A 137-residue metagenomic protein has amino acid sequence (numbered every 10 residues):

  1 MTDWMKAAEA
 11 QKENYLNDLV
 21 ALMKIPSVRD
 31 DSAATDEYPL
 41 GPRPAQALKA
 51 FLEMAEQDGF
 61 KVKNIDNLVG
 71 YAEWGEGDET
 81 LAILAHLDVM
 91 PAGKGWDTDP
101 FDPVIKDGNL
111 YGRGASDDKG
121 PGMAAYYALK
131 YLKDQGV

Functional and structural regions predicted by a protein language model:
T2-A115, K119, L132-V137: Acidic/His- and Gly-rich active-site-bordering loop/insert found across diverse amide/peptide-bond hydrolases
